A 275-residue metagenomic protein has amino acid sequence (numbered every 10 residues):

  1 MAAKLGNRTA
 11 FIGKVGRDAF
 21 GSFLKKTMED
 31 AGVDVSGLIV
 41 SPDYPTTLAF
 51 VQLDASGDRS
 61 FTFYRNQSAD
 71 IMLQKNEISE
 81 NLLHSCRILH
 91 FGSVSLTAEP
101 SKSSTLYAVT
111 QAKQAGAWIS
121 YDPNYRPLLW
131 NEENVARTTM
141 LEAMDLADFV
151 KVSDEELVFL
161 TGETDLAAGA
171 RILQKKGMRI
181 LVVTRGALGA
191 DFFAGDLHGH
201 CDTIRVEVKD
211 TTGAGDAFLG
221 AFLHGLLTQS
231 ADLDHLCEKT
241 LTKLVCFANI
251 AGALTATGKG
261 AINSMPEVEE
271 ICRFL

Functional and structural regions predicted by a protein language model:
M1-R8, L53, G225-L227: Alpha-helix C-terminal capping segments
R8-F91, C272-L275: Conserved N-terminal subdomain of the carbohydrate kinase-like
N81-L82, E142-A143, Q174: Structural alpha-helical scaffold elements that stabilize or flank donor/cofactor-binding regions in carbohydrate
S85-C86, A147, M178: Short, well-ordered alpha-helix to beta-strand connector turns
V94-R171, L188-G189: Conserved beta-alpha-beta core of the PfkB/ribokinase-like small-molecule kinase fold
T110-Q111, G162-L275: Conserved phosphate-binding/catalytic region of the ribokinase-like
